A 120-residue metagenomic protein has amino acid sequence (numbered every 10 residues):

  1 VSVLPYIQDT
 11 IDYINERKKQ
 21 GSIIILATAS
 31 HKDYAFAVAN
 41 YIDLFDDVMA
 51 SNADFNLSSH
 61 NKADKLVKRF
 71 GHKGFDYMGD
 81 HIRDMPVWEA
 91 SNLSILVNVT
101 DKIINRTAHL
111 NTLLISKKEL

Functional and structural regions predicted by a protein language model:
S2-L120: C-terminal cap/substrate-recognition subdomain and adjoining C-terminal extension of metal-dependent phosphatase-like
